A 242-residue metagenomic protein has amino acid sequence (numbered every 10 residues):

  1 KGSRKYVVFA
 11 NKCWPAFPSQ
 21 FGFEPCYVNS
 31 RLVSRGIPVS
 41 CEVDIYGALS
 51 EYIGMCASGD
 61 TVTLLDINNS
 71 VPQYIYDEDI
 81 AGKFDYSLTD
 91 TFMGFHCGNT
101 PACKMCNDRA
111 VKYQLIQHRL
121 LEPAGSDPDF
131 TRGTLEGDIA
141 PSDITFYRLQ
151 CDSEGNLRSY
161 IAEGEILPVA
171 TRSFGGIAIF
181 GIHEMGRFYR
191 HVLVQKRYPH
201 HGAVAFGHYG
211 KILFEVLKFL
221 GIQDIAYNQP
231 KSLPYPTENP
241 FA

Functional and structural regions predicted by a protein language model:
K1, I80-F84, F180-I182: Charged, glycine/proline-rich intrinsically disordered loops and linkers
K1-A48, M55: Long, internal scaffold/assembly segments composed of regular secondary structure
G2-Y6, D60-N68, Y227-K231: Flexible, glycine/charged-enriched surface loops at secondary-structure junctions
N11, S50-G54, L64, V204-A205 (+1 more regions): Generic structural hydrophobic/aromatic packing signal, biased to beta-strands
K12-S19, S70-P72, Y209-K211: Gly/Ser/Thr-rich loops at beta-strand to alpha-helix junctions that form or flank small-molecule/cofactor-binding
F17, G54-T61, L217-D224: Structural signal for hydrophobic packing residues in well-ordered secondary-structure cores of soluble enzyme domains
V33-R172: C-terminal catalytic subdomain
Y113-A242: Extended hydrophobic packing segments that form well-structured cores
